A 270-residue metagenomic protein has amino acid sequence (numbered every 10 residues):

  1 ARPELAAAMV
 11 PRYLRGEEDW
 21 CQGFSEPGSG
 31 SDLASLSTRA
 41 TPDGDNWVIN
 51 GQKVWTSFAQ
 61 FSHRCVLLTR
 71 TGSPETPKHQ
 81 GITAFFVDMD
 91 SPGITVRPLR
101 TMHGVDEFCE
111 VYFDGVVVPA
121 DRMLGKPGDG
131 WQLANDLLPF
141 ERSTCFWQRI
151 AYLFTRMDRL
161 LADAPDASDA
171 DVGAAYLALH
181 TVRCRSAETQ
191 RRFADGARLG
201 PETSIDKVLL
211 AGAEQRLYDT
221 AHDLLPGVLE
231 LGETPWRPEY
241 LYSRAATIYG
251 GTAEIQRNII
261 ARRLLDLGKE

Functional and structural regions predicted by a protein language model:
A1-E26, P42-D45: FAD-binding glycine-rich core of flavoenzymes that anchor FAD
Q22, A40, I49-G51, F85 (+5 more regions): Buried hydrophobic positions in well-ordered alpha/beta secondary-structure cores of metabolic enzymes
D32-N50, A197, L229-R237: Cytochrome P450 C-terminal beta-domain/meander region
N46, N50-T95: A short core secondary-structure module
V54-Q60, M102-H103, A245-T252: Glycine-rich phosphate/pyrophosphate-binding beta-alpha loops
I94-C184, A246: Glycine-rich beta->alpha junctions and the first turn(s) of the following alpha-helix
L133-D136, F140, L225-E270: Glycine-rich phosphate/cofactor-binding loops in nucleotide/flavin-utilizing enzymes
H180-T234: C-terminal helix-coil-helix/basic helical segment that borders enzyme active sites and/or dimer interfaces and provides
